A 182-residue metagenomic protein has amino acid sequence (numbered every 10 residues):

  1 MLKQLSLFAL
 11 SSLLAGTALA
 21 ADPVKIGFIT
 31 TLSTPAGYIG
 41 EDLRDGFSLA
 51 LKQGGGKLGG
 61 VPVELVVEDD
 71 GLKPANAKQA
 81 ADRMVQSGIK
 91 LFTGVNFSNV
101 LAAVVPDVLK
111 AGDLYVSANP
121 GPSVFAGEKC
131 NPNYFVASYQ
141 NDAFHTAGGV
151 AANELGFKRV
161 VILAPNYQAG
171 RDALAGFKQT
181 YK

Functional and structural regions predicted by a protein language model:
M1-A9: Bacterial N-terminal signal peptides that target proteins for export
L14-A20: Sec/Tat signal peptide C-region and signal peptidase I cleavage site
P23, Y38-L43, Q53, K57-F125 (+1 more regions): Beta-alpha junction/loop-to-helix N-cap segments that form part of ligand/metal-binding clefts
P23-G40, V95-N96, R159-L163: Short beta-strand segments enriched in small/hydrophobic residues
P35-D45, Q168-A175: Glycine- and acidic-residue-enriched helix-capping/strand-helix junction motifs
L51-G55, K178-Y181: Conserved hydrophobic residues forming the short capping helix/wall of the S-adenosyl-L-methionine
I89-K182: Extracytoplasmic ligand/sensor domains, especially the bilobed periplasmic-binding protein
